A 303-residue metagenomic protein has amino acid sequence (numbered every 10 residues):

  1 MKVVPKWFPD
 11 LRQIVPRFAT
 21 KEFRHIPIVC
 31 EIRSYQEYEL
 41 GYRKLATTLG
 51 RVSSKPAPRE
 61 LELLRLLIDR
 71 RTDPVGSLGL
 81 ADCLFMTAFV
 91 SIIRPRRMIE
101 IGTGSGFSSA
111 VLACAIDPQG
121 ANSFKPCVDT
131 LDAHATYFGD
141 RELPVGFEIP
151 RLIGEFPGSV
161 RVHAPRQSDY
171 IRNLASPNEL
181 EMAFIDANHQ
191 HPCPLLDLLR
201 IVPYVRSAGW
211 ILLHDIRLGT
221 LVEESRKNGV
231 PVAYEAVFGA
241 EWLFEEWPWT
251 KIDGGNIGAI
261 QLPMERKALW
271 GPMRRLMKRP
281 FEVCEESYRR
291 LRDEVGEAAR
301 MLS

Functional and structural regions predicted by a protein language model:
M1-S77: Rossmann-like AdoMet
L61-E62, C83, W210: Short functional linear motifs
L64-I68, F85, G106: Hydrophobic, helix-prone linear segments
S77, T87-S303: S-adenosylmethionine/decaboxylated-SAM
L78-D82: N-terminal pre-P-loop "Q-motif" helix
